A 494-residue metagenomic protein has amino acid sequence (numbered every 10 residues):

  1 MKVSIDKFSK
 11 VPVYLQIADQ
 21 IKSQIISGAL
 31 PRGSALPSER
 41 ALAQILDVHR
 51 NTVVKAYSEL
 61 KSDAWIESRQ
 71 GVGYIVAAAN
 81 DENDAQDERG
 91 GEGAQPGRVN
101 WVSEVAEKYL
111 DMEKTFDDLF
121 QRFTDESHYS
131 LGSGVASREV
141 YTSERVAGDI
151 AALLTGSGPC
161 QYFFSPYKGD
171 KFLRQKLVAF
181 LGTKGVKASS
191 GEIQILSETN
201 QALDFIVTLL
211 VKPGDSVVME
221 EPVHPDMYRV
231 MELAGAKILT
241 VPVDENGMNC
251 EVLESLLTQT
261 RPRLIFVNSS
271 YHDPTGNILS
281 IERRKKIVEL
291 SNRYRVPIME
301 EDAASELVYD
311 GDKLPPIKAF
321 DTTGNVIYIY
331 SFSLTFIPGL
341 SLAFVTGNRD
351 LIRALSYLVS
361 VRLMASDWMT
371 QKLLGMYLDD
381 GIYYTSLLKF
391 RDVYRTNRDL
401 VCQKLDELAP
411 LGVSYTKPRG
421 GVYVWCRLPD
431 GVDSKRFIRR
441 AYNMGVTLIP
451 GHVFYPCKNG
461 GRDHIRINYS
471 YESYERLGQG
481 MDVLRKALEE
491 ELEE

Functional and structural regions predicted by a protein language model:
M1-A151, S360-S366, L388, L400 (+8 more regions): N-terminal basic, amphipathic alpha-helical segments
E67-R69, A188, L448: Short beta-strand "wing" residues that participate in macromolecule-binding interfaces
T155-Y294, E306-L307, D312-F320, Y394 (+1 more regions): Conserved core of the PLP fold type I
E301: Glycine-centered flexible beta-alpha turn that most often forms the glycine-rich phosphate-binding loop
T322-D392: Conserved core segment of the aminotransferase class I/II
D392-C402, S414-R427: Conserved glycine-rich beta-strand-loop-beta hairpin in the small C-terminal domain of fold type I
Y442-R466: Conserved PLP cofactor-binding pocket of PLP-dependent enzymes
